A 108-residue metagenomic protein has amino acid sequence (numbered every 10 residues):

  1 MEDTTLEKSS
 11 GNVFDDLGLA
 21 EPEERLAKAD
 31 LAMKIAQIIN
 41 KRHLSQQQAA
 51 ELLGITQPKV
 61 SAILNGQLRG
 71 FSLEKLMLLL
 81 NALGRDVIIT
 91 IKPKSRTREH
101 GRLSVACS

Functional and structural regions predicted by a protein language model:
M1-M33, T97-S108: N-terminal flexible/basic segments that precede or flank functional cores
L31, Q67, R85-V87, G101: A generic structural signal for short beta-strands and their flanking turns/coil linkers
I39-K41: Short amphipathic helical patch at the helix-1/turn junction of helix-turn-helix
L44-K59: Short alpha-helical DNA-recognition segment
L64, I91: DNA major-groove recognition helix of helix-turn-helix
Q67-L73: Short, solvent-exposed alpha-helical "recognition" segments
L73-T90: DNA major-groove recognition helix of helix-turn-helix/homeodomain DNA-binding modules
